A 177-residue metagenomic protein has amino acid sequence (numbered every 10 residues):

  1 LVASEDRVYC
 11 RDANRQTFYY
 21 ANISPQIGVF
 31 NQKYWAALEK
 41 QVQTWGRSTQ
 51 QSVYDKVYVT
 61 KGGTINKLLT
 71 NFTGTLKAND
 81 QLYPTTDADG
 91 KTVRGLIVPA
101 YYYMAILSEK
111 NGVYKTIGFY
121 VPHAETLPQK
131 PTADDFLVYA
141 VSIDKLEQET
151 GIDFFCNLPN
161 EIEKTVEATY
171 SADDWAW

Functional and structural regions predicted by a protein language model:
L1-W177: Domain-level detector of nuclease and nuclease-like folds in predominantly extracellular/periplasmic contexts
